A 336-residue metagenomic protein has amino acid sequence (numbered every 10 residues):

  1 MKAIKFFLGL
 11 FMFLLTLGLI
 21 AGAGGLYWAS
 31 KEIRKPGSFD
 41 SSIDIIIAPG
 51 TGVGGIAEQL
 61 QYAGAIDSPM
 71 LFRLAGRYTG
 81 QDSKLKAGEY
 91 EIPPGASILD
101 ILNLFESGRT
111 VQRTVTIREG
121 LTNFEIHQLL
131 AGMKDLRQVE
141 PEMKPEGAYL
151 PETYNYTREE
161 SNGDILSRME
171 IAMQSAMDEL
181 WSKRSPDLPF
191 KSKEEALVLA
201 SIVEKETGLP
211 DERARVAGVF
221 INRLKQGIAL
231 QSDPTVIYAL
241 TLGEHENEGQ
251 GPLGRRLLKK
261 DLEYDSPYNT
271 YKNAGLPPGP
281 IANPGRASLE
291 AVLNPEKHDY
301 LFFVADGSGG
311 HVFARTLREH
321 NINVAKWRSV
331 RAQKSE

Functional and structural regions predicted by a protein language model:
M1-L17: N-terminal Sec-pathway targeting helices
K2-A3, D44-A48, A63-G64, N247-E248 (+1 more regions): N-terminal short leaders/motifs
L15-I20, A63-G64, A87-E89, K272-P277 (+1 more regions): N-terminal start-of-chain detector that recognizes signal peptides and the immediate post-cleavage beginning
G22-S182: Signal peptide-directed extracytoplasmic domains
G52, H127-E142, G147-E336: Bacterial extracytoplasmic/cell-wall-associated proteins, especially those involved in peptidoglycan
